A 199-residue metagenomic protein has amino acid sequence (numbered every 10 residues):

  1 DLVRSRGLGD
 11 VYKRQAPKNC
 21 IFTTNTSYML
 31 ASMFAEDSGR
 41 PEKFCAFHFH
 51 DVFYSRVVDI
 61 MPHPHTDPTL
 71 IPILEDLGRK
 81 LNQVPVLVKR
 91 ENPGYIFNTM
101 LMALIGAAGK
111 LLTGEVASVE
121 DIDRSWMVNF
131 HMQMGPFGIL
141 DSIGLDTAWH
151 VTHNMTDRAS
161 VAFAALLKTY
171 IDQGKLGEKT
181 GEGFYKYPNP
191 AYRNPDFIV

Functional and structural regions predicted by a protein language model:
D1, H48, M132: Histidine-centered active-site/metal-ligand motif
D1-Y12: Single conserved hydrophobic/aromatic residue that forms the stacking wall/gate of nucleotide- or nucleobase-binding
A16-P17: Helix-to-beta-strand junctions that scaffold the AdoMet/dcAdoMet cofactor pocket in Class I SAM-dependent enzymes
C20-K89: Rossmann-fold dinucleotide-binding core
L30, L104, T147: Short phosphate-engaging motifs
T69-I73, R79-R90, G109, T113-G114 (+1 more regions): NAD(P)-dependent Rossmann-like dehydrogenase/reductase catalytic/cofactor-binding core
N92-Y95: Conserved short loop/turn motifs at secondary-structure junctions
F97, L101-A107: Structural/interface elements that position substrates and couple domains in central-metabolism enzymes
